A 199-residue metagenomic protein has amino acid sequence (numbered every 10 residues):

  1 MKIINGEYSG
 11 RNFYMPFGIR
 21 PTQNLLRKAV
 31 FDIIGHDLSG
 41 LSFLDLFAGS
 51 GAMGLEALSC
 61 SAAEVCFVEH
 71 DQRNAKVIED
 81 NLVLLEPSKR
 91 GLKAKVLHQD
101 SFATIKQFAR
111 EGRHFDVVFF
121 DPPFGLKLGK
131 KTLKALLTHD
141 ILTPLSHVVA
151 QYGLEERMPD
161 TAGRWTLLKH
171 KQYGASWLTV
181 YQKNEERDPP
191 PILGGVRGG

Functional and structural regions predicted by a protein language model:
M1-G199: Class I S-adenosyl-L-methionine-dependent methyltransferase catalytic core
